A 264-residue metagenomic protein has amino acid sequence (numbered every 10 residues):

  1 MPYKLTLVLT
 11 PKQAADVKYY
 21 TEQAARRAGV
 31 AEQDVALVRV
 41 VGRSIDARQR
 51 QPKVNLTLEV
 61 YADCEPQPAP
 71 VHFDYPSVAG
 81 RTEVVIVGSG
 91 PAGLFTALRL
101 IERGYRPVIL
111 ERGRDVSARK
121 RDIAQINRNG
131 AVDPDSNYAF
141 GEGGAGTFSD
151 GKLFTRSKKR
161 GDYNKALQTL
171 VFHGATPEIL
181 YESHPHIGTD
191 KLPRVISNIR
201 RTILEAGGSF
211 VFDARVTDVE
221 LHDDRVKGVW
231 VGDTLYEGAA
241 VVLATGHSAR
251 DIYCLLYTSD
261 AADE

Functional and structural regions predicted by a protein language model:
P2-T82: Extreme N-terminal leader/targeting segments of oxidoreductases
K4-L5, A124-S209, A214-R215: Conserved N-terminal/central alpha/beta ligand/cofactor-binding core
G80-S89, V108: Beta1/beta-strand and adjacent pyrophosphate-binding region of the FAD-binding site in flavoprotein oxidoreductases
V87, Y236-G246: Short hydrophobic core segments
Y105-I123: Glycine-rich FAD pyrophosphate-binding loop
F212-R225: A conserved short coil-to-beta-strand element within the FAD-binding core of flavoproteins
H247-L255: Flavin (primarily FAD) binding-site architecture
Y257-D263: Conserved small/polar residues in nucleotide/adenosyl-binding loops
